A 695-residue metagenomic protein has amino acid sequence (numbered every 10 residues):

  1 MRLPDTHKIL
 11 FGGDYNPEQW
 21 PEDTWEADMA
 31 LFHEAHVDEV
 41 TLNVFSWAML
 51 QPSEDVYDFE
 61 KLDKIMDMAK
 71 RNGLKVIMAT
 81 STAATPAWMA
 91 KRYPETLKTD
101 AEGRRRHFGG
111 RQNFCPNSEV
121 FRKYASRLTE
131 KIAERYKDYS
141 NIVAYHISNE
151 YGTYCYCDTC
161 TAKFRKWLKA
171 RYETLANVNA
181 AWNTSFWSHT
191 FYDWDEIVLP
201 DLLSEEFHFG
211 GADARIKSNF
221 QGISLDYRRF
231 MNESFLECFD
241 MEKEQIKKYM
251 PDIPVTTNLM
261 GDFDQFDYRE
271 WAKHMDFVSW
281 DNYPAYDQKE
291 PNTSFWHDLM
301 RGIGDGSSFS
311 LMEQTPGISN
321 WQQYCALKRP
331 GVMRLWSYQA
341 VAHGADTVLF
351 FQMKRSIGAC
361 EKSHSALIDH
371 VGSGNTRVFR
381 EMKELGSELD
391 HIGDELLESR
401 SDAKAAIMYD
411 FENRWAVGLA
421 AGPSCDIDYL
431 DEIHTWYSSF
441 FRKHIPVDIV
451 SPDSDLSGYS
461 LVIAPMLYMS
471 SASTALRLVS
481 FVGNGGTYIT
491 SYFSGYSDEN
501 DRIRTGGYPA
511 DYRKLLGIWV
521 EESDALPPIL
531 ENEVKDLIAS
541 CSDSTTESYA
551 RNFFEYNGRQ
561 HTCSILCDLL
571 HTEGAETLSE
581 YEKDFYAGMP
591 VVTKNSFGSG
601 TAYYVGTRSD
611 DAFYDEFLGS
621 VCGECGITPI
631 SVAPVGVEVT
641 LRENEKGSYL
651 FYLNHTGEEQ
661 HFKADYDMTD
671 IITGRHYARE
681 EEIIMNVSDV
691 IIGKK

Functional and structural regions predicted by a protein language model:
M1-T24, M29-E39: An acidic-aromatic substrate-binding cleft motif
H7-I9, H36-D38, K70-V76, D138-V143 (+7 more regions): Short, well-ordered coil/turn segments that N-cap beta-strands
L10-E22, N43-K61, H107-S126, S148-C155 (+6 more regions): The substrate-binding groove and active-site-proximal loops of carbohydrate-active enzymes, especially glycoside
G13, F32, V40, A69 (+9 more regions): Conserved, mostly hydrophobic/aromatic
Q19-E34, A125-K131, L259-W271, R329-S337: Short, acidic/polar
A27-H33, T41-R106, A133, M241-Y249 (+1 more regions): Aromatic-lined substrate-binding rim segments of carbohydrate-active enzymes
G103-F277, D281-T293: Polysaccharide-binding and catalytic clefts of secreted carbohydrate-active enzymes
I197-P200, D252, G261, A272 (+1 more regions): Carbohydrate-binding surfaces of carbohydrate-active enzymes
